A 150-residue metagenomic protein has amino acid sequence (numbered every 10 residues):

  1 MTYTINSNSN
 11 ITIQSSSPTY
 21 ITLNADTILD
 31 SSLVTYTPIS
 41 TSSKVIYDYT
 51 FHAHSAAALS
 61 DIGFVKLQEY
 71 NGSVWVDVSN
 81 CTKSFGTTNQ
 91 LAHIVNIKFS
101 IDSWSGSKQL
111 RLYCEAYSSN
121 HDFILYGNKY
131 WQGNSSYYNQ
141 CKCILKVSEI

Functional and structural regions predicted by a protein language model:
M1-I150: Extracellular jelly-roll beta-sandwich "head" domains, especially the C-terminal globular C1q domain
